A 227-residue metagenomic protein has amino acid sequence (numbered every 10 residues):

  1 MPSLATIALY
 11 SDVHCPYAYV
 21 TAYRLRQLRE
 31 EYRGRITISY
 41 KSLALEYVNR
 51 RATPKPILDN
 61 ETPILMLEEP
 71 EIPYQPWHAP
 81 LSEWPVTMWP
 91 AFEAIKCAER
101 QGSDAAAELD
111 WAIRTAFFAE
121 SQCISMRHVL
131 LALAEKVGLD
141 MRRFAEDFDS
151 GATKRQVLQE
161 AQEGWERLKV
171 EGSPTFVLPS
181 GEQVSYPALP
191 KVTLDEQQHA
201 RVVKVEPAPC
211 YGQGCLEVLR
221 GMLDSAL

Functional and structural regions predicted by a protein language model:
P2, W89, V170-E171: A generic fold-level signal
P2-A8: Extreme N-terminal starter segment of soluble prokaryotic enzymes
A5, F92, P174: Residue-level detector of short, conserved catalytic/binding motifs and their immediate flanks
L9-H14: Aromatic-flanked redox-active Cys/Sec active sites in thiol-based oxidoreductases, especially the WC-centered
C15, E46, V184: Surface-exposed, flexible loop/turn segments at secondary-structure boundaries
Y19-S121, M126-R127, V202-A208, V218-M222: Structural alpha/beta surface segment adjacent to cysteine/selenocysteine redox centers across thiol/disulfide enzymes
T21-E30, A116-L227: C-terminal cap of thioredoxin/glutaredoxin-like
